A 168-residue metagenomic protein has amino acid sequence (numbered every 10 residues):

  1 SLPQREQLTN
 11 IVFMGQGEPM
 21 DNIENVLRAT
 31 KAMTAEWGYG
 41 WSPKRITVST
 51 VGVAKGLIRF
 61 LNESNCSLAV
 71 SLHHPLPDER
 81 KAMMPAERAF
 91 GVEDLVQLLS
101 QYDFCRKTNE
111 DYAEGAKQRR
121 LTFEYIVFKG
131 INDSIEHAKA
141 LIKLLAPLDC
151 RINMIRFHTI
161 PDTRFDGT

Functional and structural regions predicted by a protein language model:
L2-T168: Conserved AdoMet/S-adenosylmethionine-binding subsite of the radical SAM
